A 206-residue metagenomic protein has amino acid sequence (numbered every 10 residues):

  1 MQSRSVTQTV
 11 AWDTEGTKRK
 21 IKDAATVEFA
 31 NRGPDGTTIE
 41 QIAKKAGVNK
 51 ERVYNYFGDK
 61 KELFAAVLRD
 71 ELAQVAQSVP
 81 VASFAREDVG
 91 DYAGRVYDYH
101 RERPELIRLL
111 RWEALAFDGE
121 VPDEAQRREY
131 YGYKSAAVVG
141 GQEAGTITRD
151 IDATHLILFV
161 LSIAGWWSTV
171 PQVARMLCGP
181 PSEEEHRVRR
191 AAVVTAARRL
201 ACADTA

Functional and structural regions predicted by a protein language model:
M1-R32, G36-V48, K61-A66, Q74: Basic, helix-initiating cap at the start of DNA-binding domains
M1-V6, D98-E102, G132, A136-A144 (+2 more regions): C-terminal peripheral helix-coil segments that are non-catalytic and often amphipathic
T9, A65-Y92, A125, K134: Amphipathic alpha-helical linker/stalk segments
D23, R86-L115, R128, T154-L158 (+1 more regions): Amphipathic alpha-helical segments that line or abut small-molecule/effector binding pockets and mediate allosteric
E51: Key DNA-contact positions within bacterial/archaeal DNA-binding proteins
Y54-F57, K61: A short His-aromatic
K60, V67, E71, R103 (+3 more regions): Hydrophobic/aromatic residues within well-ordered alpha-helical segments
A76-V79, G119-A144, T154-L158, V188-A191: Amphipathic alpha-helical packing segments from all-alpha helical-bundle domains
